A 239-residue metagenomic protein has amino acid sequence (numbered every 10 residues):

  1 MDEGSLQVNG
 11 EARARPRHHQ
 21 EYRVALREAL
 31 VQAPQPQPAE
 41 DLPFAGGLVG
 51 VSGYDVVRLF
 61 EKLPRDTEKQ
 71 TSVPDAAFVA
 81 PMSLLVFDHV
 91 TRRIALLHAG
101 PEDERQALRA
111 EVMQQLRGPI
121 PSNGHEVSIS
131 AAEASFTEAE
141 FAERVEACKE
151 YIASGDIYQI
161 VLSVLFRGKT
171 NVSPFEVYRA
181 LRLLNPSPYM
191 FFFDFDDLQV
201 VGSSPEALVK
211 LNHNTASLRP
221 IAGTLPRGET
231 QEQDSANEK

Functional and structural regions predicted by a protein language model:
M1-K239: Extended alpha-helical targeting/anchoring segments, especially N-terminal organellar/secretory targeting helices
